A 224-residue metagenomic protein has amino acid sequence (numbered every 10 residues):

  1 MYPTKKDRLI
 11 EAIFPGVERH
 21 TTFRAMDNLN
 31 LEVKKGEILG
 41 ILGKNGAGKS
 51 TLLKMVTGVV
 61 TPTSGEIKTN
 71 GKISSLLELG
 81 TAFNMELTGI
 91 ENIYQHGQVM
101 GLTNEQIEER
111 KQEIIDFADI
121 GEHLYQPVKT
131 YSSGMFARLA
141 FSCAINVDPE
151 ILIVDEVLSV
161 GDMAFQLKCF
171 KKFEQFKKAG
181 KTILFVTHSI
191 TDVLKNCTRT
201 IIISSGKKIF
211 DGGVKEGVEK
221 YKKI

Functional and structural regions predicted by a protein language model:
M1-A25, V214-I224: Pre-NBD coupling/linker segments of ABC/ABC-like ATPases
I10-F14, Y94, Q106-H123: Conserved ABC ATPase "signature" region
L42-K44: The feature captures the beta-strand-to-loop junction immediately N-terminal to the Walker
T187-H188: H-loop/switch region of ABC-family ATPase nucleotide-binding domains
V193-K195: A short, surface-exposed alpha-helical micro-motif characterized by mixed small hydrophobic and charged/polar residues
S205-G206, Y221: Conserved ABC ATPase "signature" C-loop
